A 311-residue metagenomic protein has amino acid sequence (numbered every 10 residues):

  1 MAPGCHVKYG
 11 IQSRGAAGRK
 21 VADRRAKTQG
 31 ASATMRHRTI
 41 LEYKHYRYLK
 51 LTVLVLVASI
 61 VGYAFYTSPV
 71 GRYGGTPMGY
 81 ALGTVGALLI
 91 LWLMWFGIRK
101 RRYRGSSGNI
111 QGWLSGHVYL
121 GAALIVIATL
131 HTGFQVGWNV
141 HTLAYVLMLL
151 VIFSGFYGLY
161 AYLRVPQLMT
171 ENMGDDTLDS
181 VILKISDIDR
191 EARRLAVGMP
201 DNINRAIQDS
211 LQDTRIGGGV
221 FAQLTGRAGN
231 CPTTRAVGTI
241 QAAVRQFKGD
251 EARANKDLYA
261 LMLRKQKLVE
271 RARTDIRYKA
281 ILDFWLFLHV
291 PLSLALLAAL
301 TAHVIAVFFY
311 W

Functional and structural regions predicted by a protein language model:
R14-A16, V290: Short linear sequence elements within intrinsically disordered, low-complexity coil regions
M35-W311: Membrane-embedded alpha-helical bundles that constitute the cytochrome b-like, heme-associated redox core of multi-pass
